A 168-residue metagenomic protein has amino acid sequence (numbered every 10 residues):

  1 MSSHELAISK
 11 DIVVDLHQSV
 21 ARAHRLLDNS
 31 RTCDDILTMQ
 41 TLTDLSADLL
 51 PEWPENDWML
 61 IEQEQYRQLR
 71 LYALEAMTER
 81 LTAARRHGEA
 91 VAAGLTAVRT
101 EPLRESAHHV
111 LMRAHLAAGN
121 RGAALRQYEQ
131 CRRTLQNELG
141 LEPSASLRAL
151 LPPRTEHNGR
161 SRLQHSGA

Functional and structural regions predicted by a protein language model:
S2-A168: Intrinsically disordered, charged and Pro/Gly-enriched terminal/linker segments that flank large helical-solenoid
